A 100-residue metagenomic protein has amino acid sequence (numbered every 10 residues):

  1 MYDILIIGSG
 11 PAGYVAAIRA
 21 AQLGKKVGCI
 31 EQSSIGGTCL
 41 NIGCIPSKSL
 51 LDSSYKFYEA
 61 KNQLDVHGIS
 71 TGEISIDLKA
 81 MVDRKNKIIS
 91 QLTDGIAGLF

Functional and structural regions predicted by a protein language model:
M1-A12: Beta1/beta-strand and adjacent pyrophosphate-binding region of the FAD-binding site in flavoprotein oxidoreductases
Y2, I18-K25, I30-F100: Glycine-rich flavin
V15: Short alpha-helical segment within the catalytic ATP-binding CA
